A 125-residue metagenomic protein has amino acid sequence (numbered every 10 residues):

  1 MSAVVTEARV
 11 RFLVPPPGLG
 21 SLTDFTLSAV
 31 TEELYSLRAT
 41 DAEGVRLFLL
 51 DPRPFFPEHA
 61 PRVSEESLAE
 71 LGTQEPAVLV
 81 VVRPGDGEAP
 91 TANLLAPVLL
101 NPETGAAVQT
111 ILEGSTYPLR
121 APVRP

Functional and structural regions predicted by a protein language model:
M1-E58, P76-P125: Long, compositionally biased stretches
E58-E66: Short beta-strand-centered segments at strand-helix junctions
E65-T73: Short active-site loop/helix that positions an aromatic residue
